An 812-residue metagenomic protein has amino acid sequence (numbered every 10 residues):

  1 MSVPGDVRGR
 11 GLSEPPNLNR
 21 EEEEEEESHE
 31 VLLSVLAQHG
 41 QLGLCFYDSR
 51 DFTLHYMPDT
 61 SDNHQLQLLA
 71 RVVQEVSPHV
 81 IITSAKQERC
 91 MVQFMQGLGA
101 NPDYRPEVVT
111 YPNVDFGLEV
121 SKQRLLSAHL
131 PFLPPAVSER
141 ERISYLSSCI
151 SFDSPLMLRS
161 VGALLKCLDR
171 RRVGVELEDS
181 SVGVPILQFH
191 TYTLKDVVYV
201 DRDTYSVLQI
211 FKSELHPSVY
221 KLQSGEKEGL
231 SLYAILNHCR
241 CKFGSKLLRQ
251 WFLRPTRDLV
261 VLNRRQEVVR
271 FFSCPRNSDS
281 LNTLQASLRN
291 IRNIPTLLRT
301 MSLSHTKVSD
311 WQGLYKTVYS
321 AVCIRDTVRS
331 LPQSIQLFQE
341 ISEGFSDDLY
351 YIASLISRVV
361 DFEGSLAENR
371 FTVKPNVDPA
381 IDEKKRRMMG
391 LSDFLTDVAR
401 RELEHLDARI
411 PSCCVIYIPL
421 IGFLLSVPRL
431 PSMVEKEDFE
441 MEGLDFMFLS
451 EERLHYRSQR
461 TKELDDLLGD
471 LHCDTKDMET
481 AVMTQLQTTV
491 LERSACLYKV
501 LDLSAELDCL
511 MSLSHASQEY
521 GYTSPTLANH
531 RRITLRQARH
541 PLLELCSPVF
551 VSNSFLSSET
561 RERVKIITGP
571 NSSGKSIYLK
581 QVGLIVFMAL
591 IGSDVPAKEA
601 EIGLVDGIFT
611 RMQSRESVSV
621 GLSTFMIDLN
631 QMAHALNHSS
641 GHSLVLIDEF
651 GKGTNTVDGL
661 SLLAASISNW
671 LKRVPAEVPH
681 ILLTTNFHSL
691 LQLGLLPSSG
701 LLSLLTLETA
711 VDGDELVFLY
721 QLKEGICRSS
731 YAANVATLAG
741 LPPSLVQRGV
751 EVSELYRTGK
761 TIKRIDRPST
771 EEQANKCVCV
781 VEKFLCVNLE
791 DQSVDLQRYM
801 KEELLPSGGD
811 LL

Functional and structural regions predicted by a protein language model:
M1-F271, A286-S302, T306-D397, S698: Charged catalytic and DNA/RNA-contacting regions of genome-maintenance and nucleic-acid-processing enzymes
S154, G225-E226, P255-L259, L281-I291 (+14 more regions): Conserved phosphate/pyrophosphate-binding and hydrolysis machinery centered on Walker-type P-loop NTPases, extending
S154, H238, M433-L464, L510-L812: ATPase nucleotide-binding head domains, primarily ABC-like/P-loop NTPase cores
F272-D279, L298-H305, V328-P332, E402-L406 (+3 more regions): Secondary-structure edge/capping motif, primarily at the C-terminal ends of alpha-helices and the immediately following
Y319-G390, Y417-H455, C509-P570: Amphipathic heptad-repeat alpha-helical coiled-coil/stalk segments that mediate oligomerization, filament/stalk
F394-S412, T523, H540, P548-F550: Flexible, glycine/threonine-enriched loop-and-boundary segments that flank and lead into catalytic domains of large
D474-A528: Charged, surface-exposed helical/loop "interaction arms" that form contiguous linear patches used for dimerization
